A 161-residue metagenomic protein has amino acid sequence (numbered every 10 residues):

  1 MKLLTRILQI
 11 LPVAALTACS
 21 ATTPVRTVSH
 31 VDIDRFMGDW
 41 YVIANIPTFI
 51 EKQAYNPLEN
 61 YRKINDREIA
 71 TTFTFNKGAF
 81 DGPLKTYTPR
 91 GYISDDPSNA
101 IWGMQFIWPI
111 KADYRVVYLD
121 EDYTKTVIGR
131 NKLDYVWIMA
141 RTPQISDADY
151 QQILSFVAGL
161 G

Functional and structural regions predicted by a protein language model:
M1-L8: Bacterial N-terminal signal peptides that target proteins for export
Q9-T17: Bacterial N-terminal signal peptides
C19-G161: A beta-rich soluble binding module of mature secreted/lumenal proteins
